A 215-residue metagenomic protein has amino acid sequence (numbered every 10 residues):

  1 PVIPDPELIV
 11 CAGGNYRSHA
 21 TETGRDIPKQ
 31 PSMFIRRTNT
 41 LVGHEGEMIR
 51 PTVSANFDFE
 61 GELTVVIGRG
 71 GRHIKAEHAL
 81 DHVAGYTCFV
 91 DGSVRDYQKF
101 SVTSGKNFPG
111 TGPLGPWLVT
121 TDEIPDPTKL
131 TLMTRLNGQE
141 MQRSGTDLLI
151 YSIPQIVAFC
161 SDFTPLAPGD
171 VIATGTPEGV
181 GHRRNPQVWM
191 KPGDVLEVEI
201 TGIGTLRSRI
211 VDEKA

Functional and structural regions predicted by a protein language model:
P1, T21-G24, M48-F57, G71-H78 (+2 more regions): A generic local secondary-structure boundary/capping motif
P1-P51: Extended, compositionally biased flexible segments
P4, C11, D58-E60, A167 (+1 more regions): Residue-level recognition of short, solvent-exposed, well-ordered loop/turn junctions that link secondary-structure
E7-V10, P31-M33, N39-T40, E47 (+6 more regions): Structural motif
S18-H19, R95-A215: Catalytic-pocket segment enriched in acidic/His residues
R25-Q30, K75-T87: Short Gly/aromatic-enriched secondary-structure transition segments
S32-P51, G71-R72, G110-W117, P177-G181: Short catalytic-site patches enriched in acidic/histidine residues that coordinate or position cofactors/metals
R36-T38, F59-L63, I67-R69, T87-G92 (+3 more regions): Short, structured patches in soluble enzyme cores that scaffold and shape functional sites
